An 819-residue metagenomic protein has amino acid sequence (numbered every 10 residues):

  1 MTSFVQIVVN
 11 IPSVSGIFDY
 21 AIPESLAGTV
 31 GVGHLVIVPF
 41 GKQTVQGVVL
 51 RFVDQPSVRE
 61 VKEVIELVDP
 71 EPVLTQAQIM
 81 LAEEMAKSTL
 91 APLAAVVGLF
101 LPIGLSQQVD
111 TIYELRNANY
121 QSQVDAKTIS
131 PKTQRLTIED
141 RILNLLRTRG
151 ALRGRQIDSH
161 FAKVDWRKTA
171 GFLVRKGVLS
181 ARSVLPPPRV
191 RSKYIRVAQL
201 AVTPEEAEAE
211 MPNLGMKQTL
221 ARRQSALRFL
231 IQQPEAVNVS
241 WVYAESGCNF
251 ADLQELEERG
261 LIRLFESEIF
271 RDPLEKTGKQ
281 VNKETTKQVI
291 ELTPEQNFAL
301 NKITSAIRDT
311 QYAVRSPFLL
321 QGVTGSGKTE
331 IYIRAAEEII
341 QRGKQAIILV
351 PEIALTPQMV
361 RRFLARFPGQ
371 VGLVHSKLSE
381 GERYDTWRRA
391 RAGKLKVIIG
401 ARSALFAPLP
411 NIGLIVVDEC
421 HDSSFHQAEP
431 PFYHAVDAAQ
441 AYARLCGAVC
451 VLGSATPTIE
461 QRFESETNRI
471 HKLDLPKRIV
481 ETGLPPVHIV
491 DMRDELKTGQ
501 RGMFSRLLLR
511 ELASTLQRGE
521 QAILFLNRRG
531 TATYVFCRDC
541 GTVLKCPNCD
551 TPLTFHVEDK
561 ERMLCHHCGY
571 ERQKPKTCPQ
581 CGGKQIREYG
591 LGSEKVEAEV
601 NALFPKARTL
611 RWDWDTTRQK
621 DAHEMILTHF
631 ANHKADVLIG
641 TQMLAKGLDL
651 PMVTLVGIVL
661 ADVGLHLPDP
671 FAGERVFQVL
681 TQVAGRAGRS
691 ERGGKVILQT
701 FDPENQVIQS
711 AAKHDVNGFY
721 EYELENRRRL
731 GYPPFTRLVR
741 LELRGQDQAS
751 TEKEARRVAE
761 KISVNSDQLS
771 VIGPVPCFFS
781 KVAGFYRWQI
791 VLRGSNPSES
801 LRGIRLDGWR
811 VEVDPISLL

Functional and structural regions predicted by a protein language model:
M1-S454, Q461, E466-T482, F779-F785 (+2 more regions): Accessory, non-ATPase domains that flank or precede helicase/AAA+ motor cores in DNA-metabolism machines
S13, F604-A607, I762-S770: Short secondary-structure junctions
N282-T293, N297-N301, S316-E752, R756-K761 (+3 more regions): Inter-lobe coupling/hinge segments of SF2-like helicase ATPases
L610, S766-C777, R810-E812: Short beta-strand elements
Q746, S795-P797: Short coil/turn motifs at secondary-structure junctions
R757-N765, S800-I804: Generic non-transmembrane alpha-helical segments
